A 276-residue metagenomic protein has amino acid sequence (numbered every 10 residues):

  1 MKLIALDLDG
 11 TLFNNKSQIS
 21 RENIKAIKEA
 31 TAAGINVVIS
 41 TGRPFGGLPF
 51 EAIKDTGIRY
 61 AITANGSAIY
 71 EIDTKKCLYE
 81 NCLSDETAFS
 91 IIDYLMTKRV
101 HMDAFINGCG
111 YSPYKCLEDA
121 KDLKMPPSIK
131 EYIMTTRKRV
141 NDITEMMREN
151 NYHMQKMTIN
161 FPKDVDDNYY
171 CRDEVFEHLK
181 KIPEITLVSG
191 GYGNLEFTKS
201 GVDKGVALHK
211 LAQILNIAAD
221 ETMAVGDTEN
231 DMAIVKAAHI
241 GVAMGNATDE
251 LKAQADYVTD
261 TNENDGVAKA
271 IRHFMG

Functional and structural regions predicted by a protein language model:
M1, G34, I58, R99 (+2 more regions): A general structural motif
M1-L3, N14, S20, K180 (+1 more regions): Mg2+-dependent phosphoryl-transfer enzymes with acidic/Ser/Thr/Gly-rich catalytic loops
K2-D7, I39: Short, hydrophobic/glycine-enriched beta-strand segments
Q18-P126: Active-site phosphate-binding/coordination module
L48-A52, V175, L251, V267: Hydrophobic packing residues within well-ordered alpha-helices of enzyme cores
K54-D55, N151, N216, K252: Alpha-helix termination/capping residues and helix-transition junctions
Y94, F105-V225: Conserved acidic, metal-coordinating active-site core of Asp-based, Mg2+-dependent phosphoryl-transfer enzymes
